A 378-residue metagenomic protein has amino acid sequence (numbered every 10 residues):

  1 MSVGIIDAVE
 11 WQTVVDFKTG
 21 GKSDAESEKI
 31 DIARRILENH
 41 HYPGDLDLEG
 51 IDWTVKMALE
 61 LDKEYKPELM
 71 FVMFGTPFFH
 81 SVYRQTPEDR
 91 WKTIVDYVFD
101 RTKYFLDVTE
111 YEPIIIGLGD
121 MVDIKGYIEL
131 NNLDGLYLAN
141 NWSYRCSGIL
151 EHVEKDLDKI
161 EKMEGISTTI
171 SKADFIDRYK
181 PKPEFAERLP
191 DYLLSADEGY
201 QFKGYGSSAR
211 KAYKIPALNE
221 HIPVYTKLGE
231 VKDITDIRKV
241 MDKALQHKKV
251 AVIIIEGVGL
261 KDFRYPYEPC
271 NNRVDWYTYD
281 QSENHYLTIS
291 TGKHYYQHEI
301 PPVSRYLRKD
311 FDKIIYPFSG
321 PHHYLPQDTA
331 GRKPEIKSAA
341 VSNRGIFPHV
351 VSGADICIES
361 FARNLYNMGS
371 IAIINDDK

Functional and structural regions predicted by a protein language model:
M1-K378: Feature captures the catalytic ectodomains and active-site-proximal regions of enzymes that hydrolyze or transfer
